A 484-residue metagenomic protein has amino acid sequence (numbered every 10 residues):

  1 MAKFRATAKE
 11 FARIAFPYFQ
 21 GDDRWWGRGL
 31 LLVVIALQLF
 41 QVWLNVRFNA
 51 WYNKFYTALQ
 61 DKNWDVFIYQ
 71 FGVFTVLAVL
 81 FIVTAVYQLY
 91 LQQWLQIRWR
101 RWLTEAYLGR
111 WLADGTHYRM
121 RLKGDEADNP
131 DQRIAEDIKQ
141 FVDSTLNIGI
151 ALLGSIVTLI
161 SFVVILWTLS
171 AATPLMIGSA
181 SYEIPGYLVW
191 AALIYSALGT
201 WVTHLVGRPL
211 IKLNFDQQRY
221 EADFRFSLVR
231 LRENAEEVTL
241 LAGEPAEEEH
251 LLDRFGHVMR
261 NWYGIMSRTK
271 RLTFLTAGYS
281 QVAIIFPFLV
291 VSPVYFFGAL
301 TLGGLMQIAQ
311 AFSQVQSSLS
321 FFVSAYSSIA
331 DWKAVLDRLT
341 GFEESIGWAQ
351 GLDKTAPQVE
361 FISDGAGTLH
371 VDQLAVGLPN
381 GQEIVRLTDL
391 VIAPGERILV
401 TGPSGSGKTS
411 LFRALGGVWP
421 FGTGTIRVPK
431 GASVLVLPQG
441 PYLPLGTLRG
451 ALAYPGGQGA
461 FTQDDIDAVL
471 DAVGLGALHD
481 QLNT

Functional and structural regions predicted by a protein language model:
M1-N45, K54-F74, Q88-Q92, Y118-I156 (+5 more regions): Membrane-integrated ABC transporters
V33-A36, F40, N49, T84 (+5 more regions): A hydrophobic transmembrane-helix motif
L44-N53, T57-Q60, F81-H117, L146-I150 (+3 more regions): Juxtamembrane helix-loop junctions of ABC transporter transmembrane domains
E126, L240, D337, E343-L399 (+2 more regions): Primarily ABC-family ATPase nucleotide-binding module
G207, I211, A222, E237-G243 (+4 more regions): Cytosolic ends of transmembrane helices, especially the final helix of ABC transmembrane type-1 domains
P209, L213-S267, K354: Loop segments that connect adjacent transmembrane helices in multi-pass transporters
G416: Helix-to-loop junction immediately C-terminal to a conserved catalytic motif
P441-T484: Conserved "ABC signature" C-loop
